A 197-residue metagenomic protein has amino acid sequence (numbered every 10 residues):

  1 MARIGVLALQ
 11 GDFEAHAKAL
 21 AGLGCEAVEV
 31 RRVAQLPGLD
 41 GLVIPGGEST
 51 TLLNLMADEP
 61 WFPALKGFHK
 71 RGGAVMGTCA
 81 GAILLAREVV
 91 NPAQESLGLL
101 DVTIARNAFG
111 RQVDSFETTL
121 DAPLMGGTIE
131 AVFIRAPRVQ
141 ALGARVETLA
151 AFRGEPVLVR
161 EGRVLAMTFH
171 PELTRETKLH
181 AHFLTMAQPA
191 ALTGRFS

Functional and structural regions predicted by a protein language model:
M1, G38-L39, R71-G73, Q94-E95 (+3 more regions): Short coil/turn connectors at secondary-structure junctions
M1-G67, T177-A181, T185-S197: N-terminal beta1-alpha1 cap of cysteine-dependent amidohydrolase-like domains
L9, A80, F169: Cofactor-binding loop segments of dinucleotide-utilizing enzymes, especially the Rossmann-like FAD- and NAD(P)+-binding
F13, L36, L84, N91 (+3 more regions): Flexible, glycine-rich phosphate/dinucleotide-binding loops and adjacent beta-alpha linkers at cofactor/substrate
A27-V28, V75, V164: Hydrophobic anchor at the start of a short beta-strand that flanks the dinucleotide cofactor-binding loop
I44, G77, M167: Redox-cofactor binding/interface segments in oxidoreductases and associated redox assembly factors
S49-D121: Cysteine-nucleophile active-site neighborhood
R106-S197: Amide-donor transfer/coupling interface in amidating biosynthetic enzymes
